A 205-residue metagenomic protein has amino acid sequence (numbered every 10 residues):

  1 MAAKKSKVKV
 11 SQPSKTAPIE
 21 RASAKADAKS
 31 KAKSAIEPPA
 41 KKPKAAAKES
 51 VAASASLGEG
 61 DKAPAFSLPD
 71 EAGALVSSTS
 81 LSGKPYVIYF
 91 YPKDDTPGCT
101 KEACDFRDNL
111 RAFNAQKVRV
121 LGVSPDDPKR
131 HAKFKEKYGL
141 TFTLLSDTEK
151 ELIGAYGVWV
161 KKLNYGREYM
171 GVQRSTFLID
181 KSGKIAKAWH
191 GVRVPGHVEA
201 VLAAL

Functional and structural regions predicted by a protein language model:
A2-L205: Chalcogenol-based redox active-site neighborhoods
